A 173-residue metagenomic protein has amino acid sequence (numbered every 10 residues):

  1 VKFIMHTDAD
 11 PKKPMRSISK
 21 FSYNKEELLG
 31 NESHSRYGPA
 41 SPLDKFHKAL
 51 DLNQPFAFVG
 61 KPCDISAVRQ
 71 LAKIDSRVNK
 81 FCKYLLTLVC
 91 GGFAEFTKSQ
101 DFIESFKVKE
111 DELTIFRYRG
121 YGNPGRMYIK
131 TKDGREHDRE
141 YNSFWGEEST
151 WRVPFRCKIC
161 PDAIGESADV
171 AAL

Functional and structural regions predicted by a protein language model:
V1-L173: Iron-sulfur-associated redox domains of electron-transfer enzymes in respiratory and anaerobic energy metabolism
